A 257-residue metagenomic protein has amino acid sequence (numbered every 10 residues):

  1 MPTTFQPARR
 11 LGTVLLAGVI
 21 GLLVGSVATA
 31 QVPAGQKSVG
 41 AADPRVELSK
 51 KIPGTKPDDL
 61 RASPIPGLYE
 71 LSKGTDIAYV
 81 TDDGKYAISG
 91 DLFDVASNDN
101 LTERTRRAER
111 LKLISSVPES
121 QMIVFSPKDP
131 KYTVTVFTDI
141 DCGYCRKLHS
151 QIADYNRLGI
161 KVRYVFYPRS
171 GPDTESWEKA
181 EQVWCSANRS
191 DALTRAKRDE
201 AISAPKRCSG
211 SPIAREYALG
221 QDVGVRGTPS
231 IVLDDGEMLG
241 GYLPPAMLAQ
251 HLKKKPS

Functional and structural regions predicted by a protein language model:
T3-L16: Bacterial N-terminal signal peptides that target proteins for export
T4, V32, P57-D59, G67-N98 (+1 more regions): Thiol/selenol-based redox catalytic cores and closely related redox-interacting motifs
T13-S26: Bacterial N-terminal signal peptides
V32-K56: Short, non-transmembrane alpha-helical segments in secretory-pathway proteins
N98-V124: N-terminal "domain-start" segment that seeds a small globular fold
V124-G143, K161-Y164: Short active-site neighborhood of thiol/selenol oxidoreductases, capturing the structured segment around
T138, C145-L158: Typically the conserved alpha-helix immediately C-terminal to a functionally engaged Cys/Sec in thioredoxin-like
F166-P168: Residue-level recognition of beta-strand->loop/alpha-helix junctions
